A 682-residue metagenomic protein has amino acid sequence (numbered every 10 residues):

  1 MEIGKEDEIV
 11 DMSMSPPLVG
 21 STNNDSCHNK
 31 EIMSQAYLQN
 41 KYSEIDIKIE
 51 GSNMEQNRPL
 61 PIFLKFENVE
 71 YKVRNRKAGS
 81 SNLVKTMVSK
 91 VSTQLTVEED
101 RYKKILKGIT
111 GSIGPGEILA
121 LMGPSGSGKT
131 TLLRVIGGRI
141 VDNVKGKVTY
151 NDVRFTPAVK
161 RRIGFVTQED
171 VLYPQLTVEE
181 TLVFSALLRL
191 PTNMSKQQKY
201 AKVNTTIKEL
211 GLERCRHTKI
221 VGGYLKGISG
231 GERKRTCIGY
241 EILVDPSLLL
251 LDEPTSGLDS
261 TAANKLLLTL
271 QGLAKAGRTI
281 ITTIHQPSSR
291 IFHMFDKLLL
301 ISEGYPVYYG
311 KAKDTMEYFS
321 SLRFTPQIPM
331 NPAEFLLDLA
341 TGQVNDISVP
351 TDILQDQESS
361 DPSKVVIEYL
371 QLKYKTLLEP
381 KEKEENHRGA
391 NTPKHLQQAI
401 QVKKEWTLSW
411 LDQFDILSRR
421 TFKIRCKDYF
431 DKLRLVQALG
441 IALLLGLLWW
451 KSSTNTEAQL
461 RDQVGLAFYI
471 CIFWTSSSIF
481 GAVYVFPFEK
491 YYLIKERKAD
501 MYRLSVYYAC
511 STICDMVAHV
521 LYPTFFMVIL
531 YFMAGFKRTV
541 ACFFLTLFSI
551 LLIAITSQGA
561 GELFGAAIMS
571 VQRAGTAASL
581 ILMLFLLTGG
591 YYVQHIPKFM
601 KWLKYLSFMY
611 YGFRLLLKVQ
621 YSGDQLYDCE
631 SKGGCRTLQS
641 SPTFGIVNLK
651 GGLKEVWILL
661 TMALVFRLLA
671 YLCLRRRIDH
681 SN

Functional and structural regions predicted by a protein language model:
M1-T110, G114-E117, P124, K147 (+8 more regions): Topological signature of polytopic alpha-helical transporters
G111-G114, G137-G138, V144-V159, V221-G223: Conserved ABC transporter NBD signature motif
P157, D170-E180, N193-M194: Conserved catalytic motifs of ABC-family nucleotide-binding domains
T236, E241-I242: ABC ATPase C-loop
L249-E253: Catalytic Walker B motif of ABC-type/P-loop ATPase nucleotide-binding domains
S260-A262: Helix N-cap at the start of a conserved alpha-helix in ABC-type nucleotide-binding domains
L268, A276, T282-T283, S288-F292 (+7 more regions): Alpha-helical transmembrane segments and their short interhelical loops
D462-A534: Hydrophobic alpha-helical transmembrane segments of multi-pass membrane transport proteins
